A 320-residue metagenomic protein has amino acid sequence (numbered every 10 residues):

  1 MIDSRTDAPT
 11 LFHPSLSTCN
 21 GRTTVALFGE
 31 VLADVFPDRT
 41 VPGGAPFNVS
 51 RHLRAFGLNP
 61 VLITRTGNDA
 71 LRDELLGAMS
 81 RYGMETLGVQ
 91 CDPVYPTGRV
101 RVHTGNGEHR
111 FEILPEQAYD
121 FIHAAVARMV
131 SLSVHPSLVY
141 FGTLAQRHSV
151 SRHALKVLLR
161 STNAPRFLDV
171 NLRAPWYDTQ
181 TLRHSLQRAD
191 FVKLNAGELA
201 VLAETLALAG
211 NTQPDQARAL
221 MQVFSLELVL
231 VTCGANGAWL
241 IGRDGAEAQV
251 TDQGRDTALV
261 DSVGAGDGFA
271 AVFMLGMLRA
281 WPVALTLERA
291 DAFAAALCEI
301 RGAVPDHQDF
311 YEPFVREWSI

Functional and structural regions predicted by a protein language model:
M1-E85, L259, I320: Glycine-rich phosphate/adenosyl-contacting loop at the front of the ribokinase-like
M1-T24, G210-I320: Conserved phosphate-binding/catalytic region of the ribokinase-like
D7-F12, Q117-A124, L172-Y177: Short gly/ser/thr-rich secondary-structure transition/capping motifs
V25-L27, R166, V192, V229: Residue-level marker for buried hydrophobic side chains located in beta-strands that build the well-ordered beta-sheet
N59-T143, V315-I320: Conserved N-terminal subdomain of the carbohydrate kinase-like
G98, H123-M129, R152, W176-Q180 (+2 more regions): Structural motif corresponding to alpha-helix initiation and N-cap regions
S131-L132, H184-S185, Q222: Structural alpha-helical scaffold elements that stabilize or flank donor/cofactor-binding regions in carbohydrate
L138-A219, G237-A238: Conserved beta-alpha-beta core of the PfkB/ribokinase-like small-molecule kinase fold
